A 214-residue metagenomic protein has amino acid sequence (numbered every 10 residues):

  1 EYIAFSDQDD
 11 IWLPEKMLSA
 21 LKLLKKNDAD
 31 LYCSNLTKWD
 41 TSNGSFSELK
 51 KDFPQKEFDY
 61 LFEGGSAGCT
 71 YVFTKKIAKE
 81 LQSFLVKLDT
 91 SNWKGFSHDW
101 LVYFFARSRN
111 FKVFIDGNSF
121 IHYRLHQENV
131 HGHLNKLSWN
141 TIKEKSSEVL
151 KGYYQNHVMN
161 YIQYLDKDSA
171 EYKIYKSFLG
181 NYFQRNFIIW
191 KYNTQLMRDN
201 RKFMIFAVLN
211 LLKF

Functional and structural regions predicted by a protein language model:
E1-K136: Nucleotide-sugar donor-binding/catalytic module of glycosyltransferases that assemble extracellular/cell-envelope
T90-S91, S108, H122-F214: C-terminal subregions of glycosyltransferases and related glycan-biosynthesis enzymes
